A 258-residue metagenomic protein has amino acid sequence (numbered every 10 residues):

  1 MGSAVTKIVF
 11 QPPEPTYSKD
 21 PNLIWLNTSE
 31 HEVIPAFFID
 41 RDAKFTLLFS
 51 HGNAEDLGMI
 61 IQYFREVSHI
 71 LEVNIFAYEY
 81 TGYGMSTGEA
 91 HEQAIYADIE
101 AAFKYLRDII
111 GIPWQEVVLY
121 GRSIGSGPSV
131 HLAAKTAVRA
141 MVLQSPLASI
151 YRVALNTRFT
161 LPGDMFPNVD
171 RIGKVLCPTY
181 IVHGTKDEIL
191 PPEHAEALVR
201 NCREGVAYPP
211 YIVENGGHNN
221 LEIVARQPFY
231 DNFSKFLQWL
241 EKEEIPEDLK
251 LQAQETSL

Functional and structural regions predicted by a protein language model:
M1-T28, V33: An N-terminal hydrophobic leader/cap segment in hydrolases
G52-H69, T87-E89, E193: The serine-hydrolase catalytic nucleophile loop
Y63, N168, C177, P191-N201 (+1 more regions): Short alpha-helix in the alpha/beta-hydrolase fold that links the catalytic acid
S68-T87: Conserved alpha/beta-hydrolase
E89-G111, D170: Alpha/beta-hydrolase active-site loop
K174-L176, Y180-H183, D187: Short beta-strand/loop motif that positions the catalytic acidic residue of the alpha/beta-hydrolase fold
T185-L190, H218-N220: Acidic catalytic loop of the alpha/beta-hydrolase fold
E196-R200, E204-L258: C-terminal catalytic histidine-bearing segment of alpha/beta-hydrolase fold enzymes
